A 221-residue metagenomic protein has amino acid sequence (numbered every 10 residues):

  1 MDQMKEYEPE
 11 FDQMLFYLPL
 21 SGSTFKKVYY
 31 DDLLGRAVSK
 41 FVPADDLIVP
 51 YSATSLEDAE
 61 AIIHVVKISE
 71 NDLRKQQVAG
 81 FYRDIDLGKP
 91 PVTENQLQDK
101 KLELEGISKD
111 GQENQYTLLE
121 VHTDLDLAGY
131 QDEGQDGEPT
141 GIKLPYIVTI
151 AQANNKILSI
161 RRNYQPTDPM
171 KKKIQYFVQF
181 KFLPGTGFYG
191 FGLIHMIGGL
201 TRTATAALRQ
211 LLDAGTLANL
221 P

Functional and structural regions predicted by a protein language model:
M1-P221: Extended alpha-helical, oligomerization-prone segments that build pores/tubes and scaffolds
